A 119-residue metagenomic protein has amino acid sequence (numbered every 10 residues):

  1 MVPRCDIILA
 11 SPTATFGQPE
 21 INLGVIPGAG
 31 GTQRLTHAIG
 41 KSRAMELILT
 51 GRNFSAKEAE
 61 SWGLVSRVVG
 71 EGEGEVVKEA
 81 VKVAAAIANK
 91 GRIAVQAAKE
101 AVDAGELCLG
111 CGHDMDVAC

Functional and structural regions predicted by a protein language model:
M1-L49, W62, E79, V83: CoA-thioester-processing core
L9-A14, V65-M115: C-terminal long alpha-helix characteristic of the crotonase
G40, L49-T50, N89, D103: Residues at helix-coil transition
K41, A56, E73-V77: Residues at or immediately preceding the N-termini of alpha-helices
G51-E58: Acidic, divalent-metal-coordinating active-site segment for phosphoryl/phosphodiester hydrolysis, typified by short
